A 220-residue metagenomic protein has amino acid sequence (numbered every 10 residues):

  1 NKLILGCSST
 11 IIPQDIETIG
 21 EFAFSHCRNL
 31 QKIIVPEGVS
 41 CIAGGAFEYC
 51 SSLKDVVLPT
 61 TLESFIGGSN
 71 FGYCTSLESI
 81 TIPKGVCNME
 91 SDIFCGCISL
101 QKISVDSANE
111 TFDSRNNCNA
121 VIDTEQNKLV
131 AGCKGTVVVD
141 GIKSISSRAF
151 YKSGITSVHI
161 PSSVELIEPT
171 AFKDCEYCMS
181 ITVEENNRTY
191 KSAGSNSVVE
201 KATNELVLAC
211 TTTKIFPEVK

Functional and structural regions predicted by a protein language model:
N1-T18, R28-C41, C50-S64, C74-N88 (+5 more regions): Structural signature of tandem-repeat unit edges
G20-A23, A43-A46, G68-N70, S91-I93 (+2 more regions): Consensus positions within tandem repeat domains that build extended binding/scaffold surfaces
A23, E125-K128: A short, hydrophobic secondary-structure junction motif
